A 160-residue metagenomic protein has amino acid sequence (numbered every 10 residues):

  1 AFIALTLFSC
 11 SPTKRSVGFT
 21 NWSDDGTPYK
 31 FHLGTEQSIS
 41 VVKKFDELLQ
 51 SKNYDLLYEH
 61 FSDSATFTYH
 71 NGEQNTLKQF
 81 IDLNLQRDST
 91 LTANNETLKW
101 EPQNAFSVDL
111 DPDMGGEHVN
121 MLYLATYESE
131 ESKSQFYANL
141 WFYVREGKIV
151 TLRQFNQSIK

Functional and structural regions predicted by a protein language model:
T6-S9: C-terminal motif of bacterial Sec signal peptides marking the signal peptidase cleavage site
S11-D55, E59: Short, low-complexity N-terminal intrinsically disordered segments enriched in polar/charged residues
S11-V17, Q135-K160: Short beta-strand edge/turn micro-motifs at domain boundaries
P28-Y29, T66-T76: A short gly/proline-enriched turn/hairpin at secondary-structure junctions
F45, L56-Y58, A65, F80 (+2 more regions): Hydrophobic pocket/interface hotspot
F80, N84, P102-F106, Y137-Y143 (+1 more regions): Hydrophobic/aromatic beta-strand elements that line small-molecule binding cavities or substrate pockets in beta-rich
N84-E130: Surface-exposed, charged secondary-structure patches
